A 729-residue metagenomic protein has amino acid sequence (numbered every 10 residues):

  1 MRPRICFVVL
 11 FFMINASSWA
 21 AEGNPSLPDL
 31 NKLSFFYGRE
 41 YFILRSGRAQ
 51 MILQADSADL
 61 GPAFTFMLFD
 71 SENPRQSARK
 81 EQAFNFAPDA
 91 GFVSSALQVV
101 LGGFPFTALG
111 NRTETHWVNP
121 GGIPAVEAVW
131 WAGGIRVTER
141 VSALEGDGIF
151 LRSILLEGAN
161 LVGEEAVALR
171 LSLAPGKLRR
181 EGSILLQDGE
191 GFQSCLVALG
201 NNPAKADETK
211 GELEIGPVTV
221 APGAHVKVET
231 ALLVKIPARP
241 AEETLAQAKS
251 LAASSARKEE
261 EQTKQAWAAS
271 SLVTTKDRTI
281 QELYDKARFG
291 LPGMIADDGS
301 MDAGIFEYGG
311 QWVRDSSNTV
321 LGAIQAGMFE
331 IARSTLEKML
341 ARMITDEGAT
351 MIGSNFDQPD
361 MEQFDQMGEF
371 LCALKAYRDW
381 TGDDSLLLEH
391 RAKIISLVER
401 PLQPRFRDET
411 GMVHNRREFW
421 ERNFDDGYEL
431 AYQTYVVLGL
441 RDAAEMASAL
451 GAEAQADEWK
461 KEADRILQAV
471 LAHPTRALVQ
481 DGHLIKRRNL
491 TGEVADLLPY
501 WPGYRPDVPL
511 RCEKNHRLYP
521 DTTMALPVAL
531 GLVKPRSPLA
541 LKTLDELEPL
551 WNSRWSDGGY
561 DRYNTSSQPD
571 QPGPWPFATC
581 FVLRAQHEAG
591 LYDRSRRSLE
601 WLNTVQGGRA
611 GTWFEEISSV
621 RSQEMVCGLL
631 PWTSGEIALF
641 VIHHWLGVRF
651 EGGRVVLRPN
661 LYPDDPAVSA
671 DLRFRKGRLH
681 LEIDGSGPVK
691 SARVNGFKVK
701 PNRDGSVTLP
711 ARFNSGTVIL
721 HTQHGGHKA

Functional and structural regions predicted by a protein language model:
M1-R4: Positively charged n-region of N-terminal signal peptides that target proteins for export
C6-A16: Bacterial N-terminal signal peptides
L10, W19-T275, N603, G628 (+1 more regions): Terminal accessory carbohydrate-recognition/targeting modules of carbohydrate-active enzymes
G23-S94, Q311, M361-W380, R488-A540 (+3 more regions): C-terminal capping/lid segments that line or modulate ligand- or cofactor-binding pockets
E157, G310-M412, E429-V437, T579-L583 (+3 more regions): Aromatic-rich carbohydrate-recognition surfaces in CAZymes
V162, L272-Q281, I324-E337, Y377-I395 (+4 more regions): Structural helix-adjacent loops and short alpha-helical linkers that scaffold large soluble proteins
S271-G310, S334-E362, M367, E399-Y428 (+6 more regions): Extended glycan-interaction surfaces of carbohydrate-active proteins
Y428-Q455, K460-A463, L467, G573-Q606 (+1 more regions): Extended amphipathic alpha-helical segments enriched in small hydrophobics
